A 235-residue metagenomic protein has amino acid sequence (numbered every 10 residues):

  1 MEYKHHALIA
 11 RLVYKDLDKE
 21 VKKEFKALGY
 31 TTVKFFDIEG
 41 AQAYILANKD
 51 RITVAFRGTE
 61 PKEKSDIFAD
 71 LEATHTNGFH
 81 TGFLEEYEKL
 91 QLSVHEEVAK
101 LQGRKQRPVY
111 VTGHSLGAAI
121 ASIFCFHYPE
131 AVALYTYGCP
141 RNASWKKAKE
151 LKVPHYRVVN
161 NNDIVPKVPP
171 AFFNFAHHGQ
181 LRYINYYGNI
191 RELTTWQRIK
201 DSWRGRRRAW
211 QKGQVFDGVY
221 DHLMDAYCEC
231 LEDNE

Functional and structural regions predicted by a protein language model:
M1-T112, L116-E235: Non-catalytic, mobile gating and regulatory segments of ester bond hydrolases
